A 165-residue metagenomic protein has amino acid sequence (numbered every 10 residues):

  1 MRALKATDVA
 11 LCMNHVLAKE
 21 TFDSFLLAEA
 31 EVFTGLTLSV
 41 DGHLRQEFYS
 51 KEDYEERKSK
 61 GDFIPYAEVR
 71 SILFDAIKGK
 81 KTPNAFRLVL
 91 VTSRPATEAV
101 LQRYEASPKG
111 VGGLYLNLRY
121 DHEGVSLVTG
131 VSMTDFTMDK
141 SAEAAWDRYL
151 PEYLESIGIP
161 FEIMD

Functional and structural regions predicted by a protein language model:
M1-V9, K51-E52, E56, V69 (+3 more regions): A signal for specific C-terminal beta-sheet/loop modules enriched in small/flexible residues with GP/PG/PP motifs
M1-Y66: Charge-rich, low-complexity N-terminal segments
A3-A6, N14-L17, K58, V69 (+4 more regions): Generic alpha-helix detector with strongest preference for long hydrophobic helices that associate with membranes
G35, E52, A96-E98, S126 (+1 more regions): Residues in flexible loops and secondary-structure boundaries
L36-S39, D62, V100-Y104, S132 (+2 more regions): General "foldedness" signal
S59-G124: Surface-exposed, low-hydrophobicity interaction/linker segments
V125-D165: Mixed-charge, glycine-accented linear interaction segment located at domain edges/termini
